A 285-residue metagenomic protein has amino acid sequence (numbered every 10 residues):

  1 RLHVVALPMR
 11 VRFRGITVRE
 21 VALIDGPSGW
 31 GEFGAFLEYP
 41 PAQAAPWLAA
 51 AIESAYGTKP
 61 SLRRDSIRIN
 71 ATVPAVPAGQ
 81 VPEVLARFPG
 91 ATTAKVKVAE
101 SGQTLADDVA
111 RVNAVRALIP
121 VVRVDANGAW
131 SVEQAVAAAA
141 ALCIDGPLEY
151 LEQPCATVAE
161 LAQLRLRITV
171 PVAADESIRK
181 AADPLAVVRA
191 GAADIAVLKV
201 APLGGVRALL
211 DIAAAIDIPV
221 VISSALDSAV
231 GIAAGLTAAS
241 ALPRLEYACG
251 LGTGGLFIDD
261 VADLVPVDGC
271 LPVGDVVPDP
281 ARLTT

Functional and structural regions predicted by a protein language model:
R1-H3, L7-V21, W30-A35, S54-G57 (+2 more regions): Flexible C-terminal active-site loop/helix
L7-G15, D65-V81, K97-S101, D125-V132 (+1 more regions): Active-site mouth loops of central-metabolism enzymes
E20, W30, K59-P77, R111: N-terminal small/glycine-rich loop or linker at the start of catalytic domains across soluble metabolic enzymes
G29-F33, D65-V73, T92-V96, P120-A126 (+5 more regions): Hydrophobic faces of well-ordered beta-strands that scaffold small-molecule active sites in alpha/beta enzyme cores
E32-A42, T92-N113: Glycine-rich, proline-tolerant flexible connector loops at the mouths of alpha/beta enzymes
A35-A45, A50-L62, I67, G79: A charged N-terminal "starter" segment
S101-A233, A239, I258-V261, P266: Catalytic core of soluble alpha/beta enzymes
